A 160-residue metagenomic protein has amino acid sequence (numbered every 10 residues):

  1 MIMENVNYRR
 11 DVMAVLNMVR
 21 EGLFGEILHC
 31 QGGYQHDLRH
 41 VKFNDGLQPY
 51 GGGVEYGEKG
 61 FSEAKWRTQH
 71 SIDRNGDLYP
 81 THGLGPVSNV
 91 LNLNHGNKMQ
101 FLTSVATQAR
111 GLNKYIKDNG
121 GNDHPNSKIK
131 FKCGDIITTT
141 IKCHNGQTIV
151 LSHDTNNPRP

Functional and structural regions predicted by a protein language model:
M1: Rossmann-fold NAD(P)-binding glycine/threonine-rich loop
V6-K130: Predominantly a Rossmann-like dinucleotide-binding segment in NAD(P)-dependent oxidoreductases
H124-P160: NAD(P)-dinucleotide binding in Rossmann-like oxidoreductases
